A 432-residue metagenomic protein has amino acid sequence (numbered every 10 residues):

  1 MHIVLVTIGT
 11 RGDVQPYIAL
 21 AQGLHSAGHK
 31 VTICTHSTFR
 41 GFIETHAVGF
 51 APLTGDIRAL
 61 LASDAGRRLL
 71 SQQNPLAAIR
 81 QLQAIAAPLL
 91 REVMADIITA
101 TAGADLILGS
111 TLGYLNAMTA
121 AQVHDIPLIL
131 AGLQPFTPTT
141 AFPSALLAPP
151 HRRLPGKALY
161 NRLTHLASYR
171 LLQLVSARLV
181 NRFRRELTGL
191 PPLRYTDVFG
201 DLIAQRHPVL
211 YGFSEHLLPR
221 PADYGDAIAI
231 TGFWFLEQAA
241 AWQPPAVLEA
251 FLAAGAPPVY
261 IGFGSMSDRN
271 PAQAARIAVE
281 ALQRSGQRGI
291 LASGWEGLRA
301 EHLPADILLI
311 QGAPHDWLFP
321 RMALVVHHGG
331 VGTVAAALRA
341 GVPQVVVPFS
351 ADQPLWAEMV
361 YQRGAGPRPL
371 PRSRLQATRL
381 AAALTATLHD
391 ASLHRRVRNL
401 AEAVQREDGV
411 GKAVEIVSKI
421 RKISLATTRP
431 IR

Functional and structural regions predicted by a protein language model:
M1-A51: N-terminal subdomain of nucleotide-sugar transferases
C34-A78, R153-Y160: Conserved nucleotide-sugar phosphate-binding/catalytic loop shared by glycosyltransferases and other
G66-A117, A158-D201, Q205: Conserved nucleotide-sugar donor-binding subdomain of glycosyltransferases
P88-L159, H216-L217: Conserved nucleotide-sugar donor-interacting segment of glycosyltransferase catalytic cores, predominantly GT-B
G103, A377-R432: C-terminal amphipathic helix plus adjacent low-complexity, charged tail appended to glycosyltransferase catalytic
I107-G109, I310-M359: A donor-sugar binding/catalytic signature common to diverse glycosyltransferases and related nucleotide-sugar
F213-L324: Donor-nucleotide binding loops and adjacent catalytic segments primarily of GT-B fold Leloir glycosyltransferases
A351-A383, R395: Change "using UDP/GDP/dTDP sugars" to "using nucleotide sugars
